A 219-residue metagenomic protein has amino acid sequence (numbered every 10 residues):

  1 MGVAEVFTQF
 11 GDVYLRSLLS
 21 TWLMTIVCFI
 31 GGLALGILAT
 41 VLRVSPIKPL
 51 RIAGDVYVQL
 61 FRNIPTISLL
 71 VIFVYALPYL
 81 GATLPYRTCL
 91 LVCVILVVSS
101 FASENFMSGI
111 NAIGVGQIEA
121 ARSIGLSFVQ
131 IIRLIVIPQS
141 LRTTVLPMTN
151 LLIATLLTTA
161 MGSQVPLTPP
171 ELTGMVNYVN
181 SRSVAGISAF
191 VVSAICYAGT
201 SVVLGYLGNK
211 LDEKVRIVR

Functional and structural regions predicted by a protein language model:
M1-R219: Transmembrane alpha-helices and adjacent helix-loop boundaries
